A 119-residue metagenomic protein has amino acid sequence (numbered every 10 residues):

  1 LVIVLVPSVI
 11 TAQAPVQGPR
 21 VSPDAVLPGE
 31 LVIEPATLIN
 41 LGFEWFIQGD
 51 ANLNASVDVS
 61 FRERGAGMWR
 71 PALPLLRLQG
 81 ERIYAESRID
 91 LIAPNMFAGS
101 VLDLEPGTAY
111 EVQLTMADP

Functional and structural regions predicted by a protein language model:
L1-S8: Bacterial N-terminal signal peptides
P15-A25: Proline/serine/threonine-rich low-complexity linkers at boundaries of modular beta-sandwich domains
E30-E34: Short beta-strand segments of immunoglobulin-like
I39-F43: Structural beta-strand segments of beta-rich domains
F46-G49: Short amphipathic, basic-aromatic surface patches that mediate peripheral association with negatively charged
D58-G107: Recognizes extended acidic, P/S/T-rich segments that occur within or adjacent to Ig-like beta-sandwich modules
T115-P119: Beta-strand-rich extracellular modules
